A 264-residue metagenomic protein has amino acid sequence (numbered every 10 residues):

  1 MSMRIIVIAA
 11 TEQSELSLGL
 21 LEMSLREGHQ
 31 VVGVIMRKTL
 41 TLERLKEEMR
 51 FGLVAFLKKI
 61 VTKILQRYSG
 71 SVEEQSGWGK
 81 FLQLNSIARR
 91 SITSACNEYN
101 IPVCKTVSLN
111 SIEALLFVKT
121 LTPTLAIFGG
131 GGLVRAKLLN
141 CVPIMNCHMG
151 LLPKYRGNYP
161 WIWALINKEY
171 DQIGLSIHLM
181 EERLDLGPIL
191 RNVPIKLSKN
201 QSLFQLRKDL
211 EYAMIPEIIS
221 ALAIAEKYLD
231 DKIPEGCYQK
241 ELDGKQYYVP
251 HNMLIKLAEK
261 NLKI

Functional and structural regions predicted by a protein language model:
M1-I264: One-carbon transfer enzymes
